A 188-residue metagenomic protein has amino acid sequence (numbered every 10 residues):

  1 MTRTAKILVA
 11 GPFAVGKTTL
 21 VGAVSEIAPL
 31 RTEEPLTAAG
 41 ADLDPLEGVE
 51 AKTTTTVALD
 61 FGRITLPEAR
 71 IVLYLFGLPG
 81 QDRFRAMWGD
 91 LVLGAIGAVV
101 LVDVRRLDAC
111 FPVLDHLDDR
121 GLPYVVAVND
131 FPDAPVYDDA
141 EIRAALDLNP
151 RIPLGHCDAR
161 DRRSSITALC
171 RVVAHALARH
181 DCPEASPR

Functional and structural regions predicted by a protein language model:
M1-V49, I64-T65, V72-Y74: Conserved G1/Walker A P-loop phosphate-binding module
V24, T53-T56: Glycine/small-residue-rich loop that forms an oxyanion/phosphate-binding "nest" at active or ligand-binding sites
T56-R63, E68-H116: Switch II of P-loop NTPase G domains
L75, V128, H156: Conserved residues in the N-terminal Rossmann fold of short-chain dehydrogenase/reductase
L101-R151: Conserved C-terminal guanine-recognition region of P-loop GTPase G domains, centered on the G4
P132-R188: Canonical P-loop GTPase G-domain recognition
